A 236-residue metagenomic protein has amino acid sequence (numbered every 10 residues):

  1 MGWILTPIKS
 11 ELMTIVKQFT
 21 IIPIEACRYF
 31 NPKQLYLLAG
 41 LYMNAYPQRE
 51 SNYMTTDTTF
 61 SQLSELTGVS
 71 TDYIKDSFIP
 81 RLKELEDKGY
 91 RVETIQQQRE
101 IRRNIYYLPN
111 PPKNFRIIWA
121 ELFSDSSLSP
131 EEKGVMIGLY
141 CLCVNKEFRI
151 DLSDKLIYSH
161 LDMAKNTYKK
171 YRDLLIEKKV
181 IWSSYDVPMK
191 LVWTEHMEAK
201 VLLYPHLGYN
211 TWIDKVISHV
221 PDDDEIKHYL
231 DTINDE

Functional and structural regions predicted by a protein language model:
M1-E236: Electropositive, intrinsically flexible nucleic-acid-contacting patches
